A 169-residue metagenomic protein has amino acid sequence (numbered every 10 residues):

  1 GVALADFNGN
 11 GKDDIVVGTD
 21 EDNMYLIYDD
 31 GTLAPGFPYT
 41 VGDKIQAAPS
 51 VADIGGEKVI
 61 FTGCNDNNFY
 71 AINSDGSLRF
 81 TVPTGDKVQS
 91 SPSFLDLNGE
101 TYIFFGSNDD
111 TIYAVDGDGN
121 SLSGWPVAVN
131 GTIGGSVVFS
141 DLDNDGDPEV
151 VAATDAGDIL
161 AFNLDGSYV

Functional and structural regions predicted by a protein language model:
G1-V169: Extracytoplasmic/lumenal domain signature
